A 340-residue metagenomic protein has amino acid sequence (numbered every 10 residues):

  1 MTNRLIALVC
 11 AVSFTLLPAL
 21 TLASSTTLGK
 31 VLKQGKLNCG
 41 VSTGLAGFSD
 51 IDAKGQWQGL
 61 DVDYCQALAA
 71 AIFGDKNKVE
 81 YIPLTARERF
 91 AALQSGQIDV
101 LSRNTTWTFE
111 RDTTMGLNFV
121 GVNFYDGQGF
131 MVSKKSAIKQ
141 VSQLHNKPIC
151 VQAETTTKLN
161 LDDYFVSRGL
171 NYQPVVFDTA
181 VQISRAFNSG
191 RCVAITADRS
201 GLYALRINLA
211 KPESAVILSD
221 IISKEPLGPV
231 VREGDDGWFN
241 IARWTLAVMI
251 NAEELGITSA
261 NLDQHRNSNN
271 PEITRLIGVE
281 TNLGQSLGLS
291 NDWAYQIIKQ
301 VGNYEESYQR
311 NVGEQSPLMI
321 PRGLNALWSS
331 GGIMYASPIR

Functional and structural regions predicted by a protein language model:
M1-V9: Bacterial N-terminal signal peptides that target proteins for export
V9-A19: Bacterial N-terminal signal peptides
A23-S102, L289, Q300, Y304 (+2 more regions): Extracytoplasmic small-molecule ligand-binding "clamshell" domains of the periplasmic binding protein/Venus flytrap
N38-G47, W57-I72, T106, D126-Q182: Bilobed "Venus flytrap"/periplasmic-binding protein-like clamshell domains and structurally analogous long
D63-Q66, A70-I72, K135-I138, S142 (+5 more regions): Extended ligand-binding regions for polar small-molecule ligands
Q66, A70, G74, K78-Q143 (+3 more regions): Acidic, polar ligand-binding/catalytic clefts
V79-A91, P174-S189: Short helix-initiation/N-cap motifs at beta->coil->alpha
I273, V279-R340: C-terminal functional modules
